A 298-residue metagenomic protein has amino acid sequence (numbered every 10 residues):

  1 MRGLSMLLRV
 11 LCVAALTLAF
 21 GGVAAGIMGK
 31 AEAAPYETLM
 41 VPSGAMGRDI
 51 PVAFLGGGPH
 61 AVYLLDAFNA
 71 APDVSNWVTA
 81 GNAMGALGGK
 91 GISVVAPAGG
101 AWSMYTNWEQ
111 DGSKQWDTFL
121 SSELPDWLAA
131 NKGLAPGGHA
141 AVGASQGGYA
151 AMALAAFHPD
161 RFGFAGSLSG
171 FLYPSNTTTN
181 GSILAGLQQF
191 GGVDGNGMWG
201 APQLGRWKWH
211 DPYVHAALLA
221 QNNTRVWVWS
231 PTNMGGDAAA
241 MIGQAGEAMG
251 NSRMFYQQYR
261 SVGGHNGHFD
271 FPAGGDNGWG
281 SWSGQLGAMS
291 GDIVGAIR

Functional and structural regions predicted by a protein language model:
M1-A33: Secretory targeting and sorting signals
M28-R298: Non-catalytic cap/lid and distal C-terminal segments of serine-dependent acyl enzymes
